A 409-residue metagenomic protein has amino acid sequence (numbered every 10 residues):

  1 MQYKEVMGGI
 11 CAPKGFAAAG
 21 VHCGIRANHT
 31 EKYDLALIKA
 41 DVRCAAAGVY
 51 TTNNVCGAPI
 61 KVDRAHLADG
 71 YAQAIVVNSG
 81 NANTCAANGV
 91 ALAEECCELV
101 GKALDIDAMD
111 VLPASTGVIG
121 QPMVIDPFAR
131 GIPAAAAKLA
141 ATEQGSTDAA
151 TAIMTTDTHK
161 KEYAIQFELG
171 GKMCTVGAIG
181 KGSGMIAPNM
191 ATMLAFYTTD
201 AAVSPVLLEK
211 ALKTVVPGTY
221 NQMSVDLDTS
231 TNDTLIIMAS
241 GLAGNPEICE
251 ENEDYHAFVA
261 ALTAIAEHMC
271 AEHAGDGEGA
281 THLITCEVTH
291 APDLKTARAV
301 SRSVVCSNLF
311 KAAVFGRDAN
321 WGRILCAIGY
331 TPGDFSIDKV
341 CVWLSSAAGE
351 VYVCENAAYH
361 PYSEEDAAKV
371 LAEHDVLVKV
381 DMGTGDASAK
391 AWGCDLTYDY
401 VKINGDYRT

Functional and structural regions predicted by a protein language model:
M1-A91, E95, G101-T409: A structural signal for small-residue-enriched, beta-sheet-centric alpha/beta enzyme cores and oligomeric scaffold folds
